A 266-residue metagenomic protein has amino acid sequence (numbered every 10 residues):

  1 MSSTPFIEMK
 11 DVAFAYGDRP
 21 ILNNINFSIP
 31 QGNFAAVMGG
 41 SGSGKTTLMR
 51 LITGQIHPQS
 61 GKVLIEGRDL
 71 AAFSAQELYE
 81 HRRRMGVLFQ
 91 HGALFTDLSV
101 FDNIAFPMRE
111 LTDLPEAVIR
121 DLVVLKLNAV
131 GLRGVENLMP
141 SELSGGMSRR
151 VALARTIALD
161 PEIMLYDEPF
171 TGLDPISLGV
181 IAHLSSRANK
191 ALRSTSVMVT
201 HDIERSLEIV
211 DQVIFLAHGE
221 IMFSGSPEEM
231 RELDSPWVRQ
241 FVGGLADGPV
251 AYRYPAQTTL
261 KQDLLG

Functional and structural regions predicted by a protein language model:
M38-G40: The feature captures the beta-strand-to-loop junction immediately N-terminal to the Walker
T53: Helix-to-loop junction immediately C-terminal to a conserved catalytic motif
R68-D69, E116-G134: Conserved ABC ATPase "signature" region
L70-G86, E116, M230-L233: ABC ATPase NBD coupling module
M139-L143, M147: Conserved ABC ATPase signature
D160: Conserved catalytic motifs of ABC-family nucleotide-binding domains
M164-D167: Catalytic Walker B motif of ABC-type/P-loop ATPase nucleotide-binding domains
